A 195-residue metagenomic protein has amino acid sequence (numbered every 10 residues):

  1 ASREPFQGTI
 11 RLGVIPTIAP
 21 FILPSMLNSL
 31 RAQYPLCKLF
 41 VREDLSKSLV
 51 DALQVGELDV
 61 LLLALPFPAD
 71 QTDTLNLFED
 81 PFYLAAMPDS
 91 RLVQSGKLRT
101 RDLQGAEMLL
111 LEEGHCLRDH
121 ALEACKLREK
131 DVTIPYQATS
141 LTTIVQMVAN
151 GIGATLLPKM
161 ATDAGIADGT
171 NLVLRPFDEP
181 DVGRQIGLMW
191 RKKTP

Functional and structural regions predicted by a protein language model:
A1-R3: Alpha-helical linker/hinge and terminal dimerization helices associated with HTH transcriptional regulators
Q7-D70, A138: Central regulatory/effector-binding core of bacterial HTH transcription factors
T9-G13, L61, A85, L109 (+2 more regions): Short, well-ordered beta-strand segments
L12, L53-Q54, L103, Q146-I152 (+1 more regions): Hydrophobic residues within well-ordered alpha-helices
I22, L172-P195: A late-sequence structural motif
K47, L62-T72, E123, L127 (+2 more regions): A ligand-binding cleft/hinge motif common to bilobed small-molecule-binding domains
A69-M108: Flexible hinge/capping segments at coil-to-helix
V93, E107-R128: Secondary-structure junction motif
